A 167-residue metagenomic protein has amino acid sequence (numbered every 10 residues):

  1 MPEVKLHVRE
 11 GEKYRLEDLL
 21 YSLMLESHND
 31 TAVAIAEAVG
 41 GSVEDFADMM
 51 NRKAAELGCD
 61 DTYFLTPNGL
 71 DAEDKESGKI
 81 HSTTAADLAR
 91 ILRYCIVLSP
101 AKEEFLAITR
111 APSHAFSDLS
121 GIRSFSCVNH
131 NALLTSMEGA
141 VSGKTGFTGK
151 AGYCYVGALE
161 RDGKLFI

Functional and structural regions predicted by a protein language model:
M1-K5, D30, A34, R52 (+2 more regions): Short intrinsically disordered, low-complexity coil segments enriched in acidic
P2-V33, T83, S124-S142: Conserved catalytic neighborhood of penicillin-recognizing serine enzymes
H7, L20, E37-A38, K75-K79: Conserved short-loop catalytic and cofactor-binding motifs
E10-E12, E37-V39, N68: A mature extracytoplasmic/lumenal domain signature
R15, A32-A36, A72-E76: Short acidic, glycine/Ser/Thr-rich loop/turn "cap" segments at secondary-structure junctions
L19-G41, M49-M50, L88-I91: Alpha-helical scaffold elements that line and support the substrate/ligand-binding pocket of soluble hydrolases
G41-I167: Penicillin-recognizing serine hydrolase domain
